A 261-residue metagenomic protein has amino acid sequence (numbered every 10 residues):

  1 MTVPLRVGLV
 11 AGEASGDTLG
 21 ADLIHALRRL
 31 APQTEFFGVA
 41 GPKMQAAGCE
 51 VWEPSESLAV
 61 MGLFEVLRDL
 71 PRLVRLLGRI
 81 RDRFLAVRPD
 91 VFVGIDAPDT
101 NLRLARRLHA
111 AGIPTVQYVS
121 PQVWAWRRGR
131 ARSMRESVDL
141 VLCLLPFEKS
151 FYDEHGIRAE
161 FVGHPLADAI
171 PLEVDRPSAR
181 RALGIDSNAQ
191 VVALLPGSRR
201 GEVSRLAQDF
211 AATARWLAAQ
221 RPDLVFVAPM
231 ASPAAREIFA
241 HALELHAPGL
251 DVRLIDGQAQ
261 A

Functional and structural regions predicted by a protein language model:
P4, N188-A189: Phosphate-coordination loops involved in phosphoryl transfer and adenosine-cofactor binding
L5-R180, L195-V203, A219-Q220, V225 (+2 more regions): Active-site and donor-binding regions of nucleotide-sugar-utilizing enzymes
L27, A214-A218, A242-A247: Conserved hydrophobic residues forming the short capping helix/wall of the S-adenosyl-L-methionine
V192: Long, contiguous binding/interaction regions
A207-A212: Short acidic-capped amphipathic helix/loop micro-motif used as an active-site/signal-coupling element
A231-H241: Loop-centered beta-sheet repeat module
F239-G257: Nucleotide-activated donor-binding/catalytic signature segment of Leloir-type glycosyltransferases, i.e., the conserved
